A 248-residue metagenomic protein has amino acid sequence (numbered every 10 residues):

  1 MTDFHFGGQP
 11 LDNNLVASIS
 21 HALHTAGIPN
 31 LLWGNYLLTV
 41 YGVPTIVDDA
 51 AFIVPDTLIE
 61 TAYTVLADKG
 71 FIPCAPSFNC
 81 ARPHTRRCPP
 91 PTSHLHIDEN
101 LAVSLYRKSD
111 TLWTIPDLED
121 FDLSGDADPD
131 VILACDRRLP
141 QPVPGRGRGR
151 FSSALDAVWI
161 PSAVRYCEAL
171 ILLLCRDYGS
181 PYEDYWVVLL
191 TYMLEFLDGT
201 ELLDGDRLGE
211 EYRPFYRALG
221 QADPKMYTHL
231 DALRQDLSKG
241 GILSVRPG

Functional and structural regions predicted by a protein language model:
T2, Y41-F52, H84-D98: Accessory recognition modules or surfaces
T2-F4, P29-G34, G220: Short, well-structured secondary-structure segments
H5-V16, V54-P91: Metal-dependent nucleotidyltransferase catalytic core
N14-A50, V54-Y63, P247-G248: Active-site nucleotide-donor binding segment shared across nucleotidyl transfer reactions
W33-N35, P76, K108: Conserved beta-strand termini and adjacent loop/short-helix elements that scaffold enzyme active sites in alpha/beta
L37-T39, I59, N79-A81, D110-T111: Short, solvent-exposed loop/turn segments at secondary-structure junctions
R86-G248: Catalytic cores of NTP-dependent nucleotidyl/adenyl transfer enzymes across multiple folds
